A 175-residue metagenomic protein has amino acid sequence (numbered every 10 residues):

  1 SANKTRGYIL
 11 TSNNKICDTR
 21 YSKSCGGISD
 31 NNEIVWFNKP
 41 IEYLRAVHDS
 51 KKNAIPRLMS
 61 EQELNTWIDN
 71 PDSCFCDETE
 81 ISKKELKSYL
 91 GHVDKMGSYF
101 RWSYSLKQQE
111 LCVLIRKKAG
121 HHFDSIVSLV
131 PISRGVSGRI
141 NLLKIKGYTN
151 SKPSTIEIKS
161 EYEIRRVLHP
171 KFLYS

Functional and structural regions predicted by a protein language model:
S1-S175: Conserved, single-site charged/polar hotspot
